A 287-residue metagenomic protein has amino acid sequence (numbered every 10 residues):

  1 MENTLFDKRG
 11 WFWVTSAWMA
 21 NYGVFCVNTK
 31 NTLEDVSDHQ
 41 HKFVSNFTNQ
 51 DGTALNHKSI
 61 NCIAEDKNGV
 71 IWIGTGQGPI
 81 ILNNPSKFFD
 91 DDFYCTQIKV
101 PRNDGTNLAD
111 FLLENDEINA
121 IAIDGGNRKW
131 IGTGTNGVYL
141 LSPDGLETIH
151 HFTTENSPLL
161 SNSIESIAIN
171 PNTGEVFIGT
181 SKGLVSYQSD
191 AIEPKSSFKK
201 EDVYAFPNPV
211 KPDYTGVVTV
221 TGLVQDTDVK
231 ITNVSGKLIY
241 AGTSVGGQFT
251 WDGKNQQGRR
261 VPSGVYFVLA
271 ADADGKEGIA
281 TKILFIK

Functional and structural regions predicted by a protein language model:
M1-R9, N46-K67, P101-G125, T154-N170 (+1 more regions): Short coil-to-beta transitions that initiate beta-strands within beta-rich domains
W11-T15, V70-I73, R128-G132, G174-I178: Conserved beta-propeller blade signature
C26-D38, L82-I98, S142-L146, Q188-S197: Short loop/turn segments immediately following beta-strands, especially the blade-tip and inter-blade linker loops
G78-I80, S163-F198: Blade-level signature of beta-propeller repeat domains, shared across WD40, Kelch, NHL, RCC1 and BNR/Asp-box propellers
S197-K230, Q248-W251: Glycine-centered coil/turn sites that cap beta-strands in beta-rich domains
D228-I239, Y266, G275: Short, glycine-anchored, charge-dense loop/turn motifs used at functional sites
L238-V261, D272-K276: Glycine-centered tight-turn motifs at strand-turn-strand junctions
F267-K287: C-terminal tail/sorting-segment detector
